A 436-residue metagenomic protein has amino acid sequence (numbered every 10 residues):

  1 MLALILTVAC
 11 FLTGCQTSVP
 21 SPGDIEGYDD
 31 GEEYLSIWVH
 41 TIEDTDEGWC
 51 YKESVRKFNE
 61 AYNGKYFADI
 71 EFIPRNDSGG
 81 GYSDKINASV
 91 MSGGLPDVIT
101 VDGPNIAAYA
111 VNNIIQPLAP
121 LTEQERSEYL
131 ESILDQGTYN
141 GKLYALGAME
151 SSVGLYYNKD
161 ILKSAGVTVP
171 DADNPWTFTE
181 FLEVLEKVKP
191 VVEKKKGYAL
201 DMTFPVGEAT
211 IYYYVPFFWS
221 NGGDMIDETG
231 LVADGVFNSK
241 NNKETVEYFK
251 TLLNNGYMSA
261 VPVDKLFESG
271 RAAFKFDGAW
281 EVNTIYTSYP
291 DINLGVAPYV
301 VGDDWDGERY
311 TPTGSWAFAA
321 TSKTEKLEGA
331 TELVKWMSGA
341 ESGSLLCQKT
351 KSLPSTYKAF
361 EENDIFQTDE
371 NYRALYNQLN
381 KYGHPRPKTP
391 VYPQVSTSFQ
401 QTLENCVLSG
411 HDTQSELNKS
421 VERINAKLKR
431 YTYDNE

Functional and structural regions predicted by a protein language model:
C10-A108, E123-R126, P262, D303-W305 (+7 more regions): Conserved N-terminal structural module of periplasmic/extracytoplasmic solute-binding proteins
E60, G64, A165, K240-K243 (+5 more regions): Extracytoplasmic/periplasmic substrate-recognition and gating elements
G80-G94, N112, L162, L182-K187 (+3 more regions): Short helices/loops that flank or line small-molecule/ion binding pockets
D97-T100, A273-D277, G295: Paired acidic/hydrophobic, glycine-rich loop segments that form the ligand-binding mouth/hinge of periplasmic-binding
V101-G154, K163, T179, V184 (+6 more regions): Hinge/lid segment of periplasmic solute-binding proteins
I106-A110, A279-I292: A ligand-binding cleft/hinge motif common to bilobed small-molecule-binding domains
Q136, P290, A297, Q348-Q401 (+2 more regions): Long, aromatic- and glycine/proline-rich binding clefts that accommodate carbohydrate-like moieties
L182-K187, G223-D224, E228-A260, Y299: Glycine-centered hinge/linker elements that transmit conformational signals in sensory and ligand-binding systems
